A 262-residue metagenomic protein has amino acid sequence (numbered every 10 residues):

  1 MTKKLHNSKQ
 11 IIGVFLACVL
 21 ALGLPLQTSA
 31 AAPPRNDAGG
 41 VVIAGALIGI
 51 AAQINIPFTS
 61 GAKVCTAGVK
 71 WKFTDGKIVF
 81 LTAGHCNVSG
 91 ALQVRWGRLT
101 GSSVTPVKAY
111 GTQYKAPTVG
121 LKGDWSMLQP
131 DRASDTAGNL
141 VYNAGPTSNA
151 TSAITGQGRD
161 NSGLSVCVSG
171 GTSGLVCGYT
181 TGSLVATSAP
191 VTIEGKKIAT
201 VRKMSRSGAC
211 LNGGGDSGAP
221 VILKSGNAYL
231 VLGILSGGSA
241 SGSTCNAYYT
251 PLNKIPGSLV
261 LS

Functional and structural regions predicted by a protein language model:
M1-A31: Secretory targeting and sorting signals
S29-F58, R95, S262: Composition-driven, intrinsically disordered low-complexity tracts enriched in small residues
P33-P34, K70-K72, N143-G145, T250-S262: Short, low-complexity, Pro/Ser/Thr/Gly-rich segments in the mature regions of secreted, periplasmic
I50-A52, I56-V191, L223: Serine endopeptidase catalytic core focused on the charge-relay Asp
A83-V88, L232-S241: Short beta->alpha transition motifs characteristic of CBS
G182-A209, G218: Helical hairpin unit composed of two closely spaced alpha helices linked by a short loop
A209-I234: Catalytic nucleophile loop of clan PA
A219-V221, G237-S262: Intrinsically disordered, low-complexity, charged/polar segments
